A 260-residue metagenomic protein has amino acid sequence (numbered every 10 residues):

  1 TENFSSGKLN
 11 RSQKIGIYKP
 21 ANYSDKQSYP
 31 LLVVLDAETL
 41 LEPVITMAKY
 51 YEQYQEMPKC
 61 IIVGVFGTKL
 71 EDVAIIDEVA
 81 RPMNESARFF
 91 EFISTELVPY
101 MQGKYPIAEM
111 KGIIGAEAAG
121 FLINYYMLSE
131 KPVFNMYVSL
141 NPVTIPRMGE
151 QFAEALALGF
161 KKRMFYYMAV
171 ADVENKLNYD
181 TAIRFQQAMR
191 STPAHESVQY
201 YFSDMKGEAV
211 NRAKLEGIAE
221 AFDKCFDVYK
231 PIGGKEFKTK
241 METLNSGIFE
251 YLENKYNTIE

Functional and structural regions predicted by a protein language model:
T1-E260: Non-catalytic cap/lid and distal C-terminal segments of serine-dependent acyl enzymes
